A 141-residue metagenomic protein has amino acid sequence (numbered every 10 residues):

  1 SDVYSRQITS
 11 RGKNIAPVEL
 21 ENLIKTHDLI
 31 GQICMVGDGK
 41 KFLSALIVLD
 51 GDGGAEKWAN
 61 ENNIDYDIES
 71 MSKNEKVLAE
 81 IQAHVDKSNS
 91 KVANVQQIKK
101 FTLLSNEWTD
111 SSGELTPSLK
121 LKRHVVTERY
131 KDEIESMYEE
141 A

Functional and structural regions predicted by a protein language model:
S1-V95, E107, S111: AMP-binding/adenylate-forming catalytic core of the ANL superfamily
S5-Q7, Q32, V85-A141: Conserved C-terminal "lid"/linker of ANL adenylate-forming enzymes
